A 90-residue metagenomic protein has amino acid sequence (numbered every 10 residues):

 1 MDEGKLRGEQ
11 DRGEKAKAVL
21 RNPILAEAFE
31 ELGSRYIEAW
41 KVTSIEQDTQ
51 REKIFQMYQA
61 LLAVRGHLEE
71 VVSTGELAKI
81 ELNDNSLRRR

Functional and structural regions predicted by a protein language model:
E3-R35: N-terminal acidic leader/helix
K5, E14-K15, R51, F55 (+1 more regions): Intrinsically disordered, low-complexity linkers and terminal regions that flank or interleave Cys/His-based
D11-R12, Q47, E81, R90: Alpha-helix capping and helix-coil boundary motifs
E27-E69: Amphipathic, hydrophobic secondary-structure cores in small proteins
F55-R90: Charged low-complexity stretches with an acidic bias
